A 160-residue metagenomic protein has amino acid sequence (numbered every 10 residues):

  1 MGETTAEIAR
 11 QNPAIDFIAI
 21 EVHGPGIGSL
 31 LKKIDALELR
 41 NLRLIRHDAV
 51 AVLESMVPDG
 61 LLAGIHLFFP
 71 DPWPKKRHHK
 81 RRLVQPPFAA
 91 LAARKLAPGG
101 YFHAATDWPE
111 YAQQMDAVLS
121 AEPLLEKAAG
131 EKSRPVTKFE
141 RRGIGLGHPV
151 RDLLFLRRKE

Functional and structural regions predicted by a protein language model:
G2-A6: Glycine-rich SAM-binding Motif I of class I
I8, I15-I18: Short beta-strand element of Class I
I8, L30-L31: Conserved SAM-binding loop
H23: Conserved SAM/SAH-binding beta-strand->alpha-helix loop
L31-L62: S-adenosyl-L-methionine
S55, Y111-E160: Class I S-adenosyl-L-methionine
V57, L62-L83: A short SAM/SAH-binding and catalytic strip from SAM-dependent methyltransferases
R82-Y101: A short glycine-rich, Lys/Arg-flanked "PGG" loop and its adjoining helix->strand segment in the class I
